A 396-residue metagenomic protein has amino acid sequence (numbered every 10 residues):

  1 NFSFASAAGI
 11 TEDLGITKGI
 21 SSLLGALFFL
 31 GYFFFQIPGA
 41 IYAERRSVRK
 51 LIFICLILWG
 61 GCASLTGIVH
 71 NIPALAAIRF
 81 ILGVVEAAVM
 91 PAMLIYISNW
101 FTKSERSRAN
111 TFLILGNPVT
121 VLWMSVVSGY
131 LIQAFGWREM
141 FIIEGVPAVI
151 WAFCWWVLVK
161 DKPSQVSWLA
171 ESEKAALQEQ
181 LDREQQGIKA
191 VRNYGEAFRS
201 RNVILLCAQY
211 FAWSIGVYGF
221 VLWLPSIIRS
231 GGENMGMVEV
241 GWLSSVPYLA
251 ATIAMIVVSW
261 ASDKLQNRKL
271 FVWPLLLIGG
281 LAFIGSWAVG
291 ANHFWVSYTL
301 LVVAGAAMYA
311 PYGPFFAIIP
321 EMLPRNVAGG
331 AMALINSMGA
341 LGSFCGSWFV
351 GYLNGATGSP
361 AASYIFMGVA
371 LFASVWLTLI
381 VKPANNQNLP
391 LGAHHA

Functional and structural regions predicted by a protein language model:
N1-S21, G39, V89, F220-P225: Extracytoplasmic
S3-F4, A197-S259, Y312, F316 (+1 more regions): Extracytoplasmic gate region of multi-pass secondary transporters
G15, S47, I68-A74, V85 (+4 more regions): Helix-breaking motifs and short loop linkers at transmembrane-helix boundaries and internal kinks in secondary membrane
F34-P73: Conserved MFS/SLC helix-loop-helix module at the cytosolic interface between two early adjacent transmembrane helices
E44-L56, D263-L276: Cytoplasmic membrane-interface "Motif A"-like loop-to-helix N-cap segments of 12-TM Major Facilitator Superfamily
I78-G116: Cytoplasmic helix-loop-helix junction between adjacent transmembrane helices in 12-TM secondary transporters
L113-V166: Helix-loop-helix hairpin linking two adjacent transmembrane segments in secondary transporters
R268-I318: C-terminal transmembrane helical hairpin of 12-TM major facilitator-type secondary transporters
